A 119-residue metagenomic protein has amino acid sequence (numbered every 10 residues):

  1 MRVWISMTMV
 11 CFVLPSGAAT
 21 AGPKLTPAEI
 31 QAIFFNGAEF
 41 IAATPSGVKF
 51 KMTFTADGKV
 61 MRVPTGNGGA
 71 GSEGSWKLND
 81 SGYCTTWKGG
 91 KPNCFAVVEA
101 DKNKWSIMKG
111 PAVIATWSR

Functional and structural regions predicted by a protein language model:
M1-W4: Positively charged n-region of N-terminal signal peptides that target proteins for export
S6-P15: Bacterial N-terminal signal peptides
S16-E73, K77-R119: Lipid interaction determinants
